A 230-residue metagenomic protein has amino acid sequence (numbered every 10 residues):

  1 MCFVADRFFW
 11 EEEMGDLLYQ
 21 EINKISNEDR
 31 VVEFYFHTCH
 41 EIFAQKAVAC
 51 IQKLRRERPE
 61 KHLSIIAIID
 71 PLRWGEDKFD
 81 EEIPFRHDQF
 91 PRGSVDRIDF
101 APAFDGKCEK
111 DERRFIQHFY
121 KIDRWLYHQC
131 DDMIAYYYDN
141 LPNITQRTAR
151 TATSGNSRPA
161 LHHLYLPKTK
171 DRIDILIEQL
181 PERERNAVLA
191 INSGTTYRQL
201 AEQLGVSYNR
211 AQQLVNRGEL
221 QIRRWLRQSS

Functional and structural regions predicted by a protein language model:
M1-K168: Acidic/glycine-enriched connector segments
F36-H37, A190, Q212: Active-site-adjacent beta-strand anchor residues
K168-E184: Amphipathic alpha-helical segment used for protein-protein interaction
Q179-T196: Short amphipathic alpha helix immediately N-terminal
S193-R210: Helix-turn-helix DNA-binding module
L214-R217: Residues within the DNA-recognition helix of helix-turn-helix
E219-S230: Short, Lys/Arg-enriched C-terminal cap helix and immediately downstream tail that follows
